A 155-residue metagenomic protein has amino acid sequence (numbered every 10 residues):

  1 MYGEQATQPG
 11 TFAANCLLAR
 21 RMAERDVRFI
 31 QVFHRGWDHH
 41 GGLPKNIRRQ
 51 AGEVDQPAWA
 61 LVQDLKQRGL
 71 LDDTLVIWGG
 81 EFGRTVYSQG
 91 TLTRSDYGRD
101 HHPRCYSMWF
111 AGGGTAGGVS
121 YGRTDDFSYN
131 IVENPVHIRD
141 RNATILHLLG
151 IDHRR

Functional and structural regions predicted by a protein language model:
M1-R155: Ligand-binding pockets and gating/stacking loops
